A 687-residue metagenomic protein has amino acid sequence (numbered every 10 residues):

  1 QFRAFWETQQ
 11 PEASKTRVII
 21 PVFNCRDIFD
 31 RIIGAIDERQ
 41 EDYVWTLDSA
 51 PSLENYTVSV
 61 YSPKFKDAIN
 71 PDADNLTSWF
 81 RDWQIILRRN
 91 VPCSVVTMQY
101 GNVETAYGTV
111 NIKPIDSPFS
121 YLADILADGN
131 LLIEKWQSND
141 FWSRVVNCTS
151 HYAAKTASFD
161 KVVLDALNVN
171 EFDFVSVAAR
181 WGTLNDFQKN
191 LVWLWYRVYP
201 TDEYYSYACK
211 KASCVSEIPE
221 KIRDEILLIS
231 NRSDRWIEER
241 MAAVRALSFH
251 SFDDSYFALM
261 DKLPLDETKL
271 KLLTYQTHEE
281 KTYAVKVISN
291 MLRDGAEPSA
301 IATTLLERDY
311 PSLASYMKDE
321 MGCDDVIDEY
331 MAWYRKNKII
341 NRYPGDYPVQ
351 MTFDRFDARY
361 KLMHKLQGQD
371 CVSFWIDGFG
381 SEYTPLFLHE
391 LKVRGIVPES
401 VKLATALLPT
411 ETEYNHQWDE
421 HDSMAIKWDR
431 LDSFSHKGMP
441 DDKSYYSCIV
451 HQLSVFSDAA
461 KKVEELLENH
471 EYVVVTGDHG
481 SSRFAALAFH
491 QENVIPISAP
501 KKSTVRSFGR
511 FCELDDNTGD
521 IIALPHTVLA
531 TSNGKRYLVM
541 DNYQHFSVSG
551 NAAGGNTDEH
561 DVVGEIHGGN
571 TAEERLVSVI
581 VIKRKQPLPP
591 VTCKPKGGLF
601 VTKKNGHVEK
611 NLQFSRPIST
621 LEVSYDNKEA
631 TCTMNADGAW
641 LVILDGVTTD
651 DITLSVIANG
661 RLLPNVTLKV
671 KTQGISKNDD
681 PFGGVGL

Functional and structural regions predicted by a protein language model:
Q1-C371, G378-V473, G477-L687: …; additionally, a secondary subgroup of soluble metalloenzymes is captured
